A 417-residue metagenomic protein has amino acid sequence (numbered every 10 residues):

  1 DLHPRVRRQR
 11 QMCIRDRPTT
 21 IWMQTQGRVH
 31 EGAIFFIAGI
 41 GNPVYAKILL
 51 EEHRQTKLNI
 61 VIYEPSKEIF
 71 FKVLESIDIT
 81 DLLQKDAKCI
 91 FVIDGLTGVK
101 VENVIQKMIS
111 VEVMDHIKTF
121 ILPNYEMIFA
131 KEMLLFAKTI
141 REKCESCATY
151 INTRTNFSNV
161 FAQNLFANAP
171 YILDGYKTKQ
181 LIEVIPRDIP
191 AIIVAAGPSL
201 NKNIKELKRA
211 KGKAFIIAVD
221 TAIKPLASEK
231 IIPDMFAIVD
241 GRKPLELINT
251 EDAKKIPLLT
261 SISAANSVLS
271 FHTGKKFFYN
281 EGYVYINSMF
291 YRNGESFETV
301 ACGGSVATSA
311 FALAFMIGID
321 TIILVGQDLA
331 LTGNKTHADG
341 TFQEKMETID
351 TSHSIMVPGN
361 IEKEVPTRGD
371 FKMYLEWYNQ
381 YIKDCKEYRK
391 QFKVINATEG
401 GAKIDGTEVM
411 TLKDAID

Functional and structural regions predicted by a protein language model:
D1-I14: Single conserved hydrophobic/aromatic residue that forms the stacking wall/gate of nucleotide- or nucleobase-binding
M12-C13, P366-E387: Active-site loops and adjacent core secondary-structure elements that bind or stabilize anionic groups
N42-K47: Glycine-rich SAM-binding Motif I of class I
E51-N59, K211, I232-P233: Conserved S-adenosyl-L-methionine
P65, F70, L74-R154, A227-I317: Acidic/Gly/His-enriched mid-domain segments of enzyme catalytic cores or analogous surface patches that mediate
F136-I189, L200: Aromatic- and Gly/Pro-rich donor/ligand-binding loops that form nucleotide- or phosphate-bearing donor binding pockets
A222-I223, I231-D240, A314-A338: Glycine-rich phosphate/pyrophosphate-binding loops and their adjacent beta-strand/loop elements at enzyme active sites
D384-D417: Long, compositionally biased charged/polar accessory segments in the mid-to-C-terminal portions of proteins
